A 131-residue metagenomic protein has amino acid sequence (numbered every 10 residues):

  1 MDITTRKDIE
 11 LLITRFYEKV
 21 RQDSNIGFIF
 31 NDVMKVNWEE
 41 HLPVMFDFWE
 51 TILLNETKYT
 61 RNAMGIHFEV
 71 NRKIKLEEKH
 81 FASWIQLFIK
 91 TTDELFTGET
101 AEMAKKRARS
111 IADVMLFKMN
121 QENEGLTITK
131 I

Functional and structural regions predicted by a protein language model:
M1-I131: Core of compact, soluble alpha-helical bundle domains
